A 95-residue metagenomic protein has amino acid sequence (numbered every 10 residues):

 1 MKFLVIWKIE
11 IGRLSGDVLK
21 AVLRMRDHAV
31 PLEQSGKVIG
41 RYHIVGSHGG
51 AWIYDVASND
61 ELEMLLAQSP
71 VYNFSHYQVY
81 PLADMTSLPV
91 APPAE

Functional and structural regions predicted by a protein language model:
M1-E95: Conserved, structured core segments of small domains
